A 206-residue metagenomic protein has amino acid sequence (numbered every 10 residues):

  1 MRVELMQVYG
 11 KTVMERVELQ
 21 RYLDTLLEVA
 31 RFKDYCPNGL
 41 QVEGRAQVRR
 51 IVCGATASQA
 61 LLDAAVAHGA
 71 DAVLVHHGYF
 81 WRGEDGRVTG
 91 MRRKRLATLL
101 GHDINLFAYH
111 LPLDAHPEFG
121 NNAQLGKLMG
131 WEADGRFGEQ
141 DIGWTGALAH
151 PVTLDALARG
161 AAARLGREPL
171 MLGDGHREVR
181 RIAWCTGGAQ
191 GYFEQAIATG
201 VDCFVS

Functional and structural regions predicted by a protein language model:
V3-S206: Hydrophobic structural segments
